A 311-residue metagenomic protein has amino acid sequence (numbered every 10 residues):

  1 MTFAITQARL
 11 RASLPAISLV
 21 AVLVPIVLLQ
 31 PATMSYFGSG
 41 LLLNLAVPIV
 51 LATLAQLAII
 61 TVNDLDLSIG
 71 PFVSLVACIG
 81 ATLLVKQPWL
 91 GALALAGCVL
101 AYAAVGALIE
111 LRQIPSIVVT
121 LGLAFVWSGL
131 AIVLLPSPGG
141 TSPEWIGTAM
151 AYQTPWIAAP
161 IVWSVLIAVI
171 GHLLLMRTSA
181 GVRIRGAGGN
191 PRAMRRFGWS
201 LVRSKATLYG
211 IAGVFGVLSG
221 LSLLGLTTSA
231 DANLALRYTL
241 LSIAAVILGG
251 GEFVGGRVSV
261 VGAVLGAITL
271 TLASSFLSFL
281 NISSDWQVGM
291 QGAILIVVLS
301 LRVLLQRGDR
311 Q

Functional and structural regions predicted by a protein language model:
M1-L28, V169-G171, G189-R203, A273-Q311: Cytosolic-side transmembrane-helix boundaries in multi-pass membrane proteins
S13-I17, L42, V50, P71-L75 (+7 more regions): Hydrophobic alpha-helical transmembrane segments
A21-K86, I109-R112, A245-V260, A293: Single transmembrane alpha-helix segments in multi-pass membrane proteins
P31-L41, A131-P136, L175-M176, A212-V246 (+1 more regions): Inter-helical junctions in multi-pass inner-membrane proteins, predominant in energy-converting antiporter-like
Q87-A124, G266: Alpha-helical transmembrane segments within multi-pass membrane transporters and channels
A94, L100-V105, I109, W156-A230: Helix-loop-helix "hairpin" substructures at the membrane interface of multi-pass membrane proteins
R112, S116-R177, S204-T207, L226-A235 (+2 more regions): Transmembrane helix-bundle core of multi-pass membrane transporters and related energy-transducing complexes
G216, L226-G292: Transmembrane alpha-helical segments in multi-pass inner-membrane proteins
